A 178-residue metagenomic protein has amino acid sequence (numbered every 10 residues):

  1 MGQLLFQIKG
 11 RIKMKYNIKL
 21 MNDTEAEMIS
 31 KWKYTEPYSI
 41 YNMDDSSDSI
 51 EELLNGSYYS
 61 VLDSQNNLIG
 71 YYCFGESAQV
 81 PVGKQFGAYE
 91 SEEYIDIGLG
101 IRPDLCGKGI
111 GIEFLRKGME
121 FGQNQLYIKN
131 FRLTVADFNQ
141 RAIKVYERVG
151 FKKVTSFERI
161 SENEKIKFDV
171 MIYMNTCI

Functional and structural regions predicted by a protein language model:
G2-K13: Short, Lys/Arg-enriched N-terminal segments with co-localized hydrophobic residues within the first ~10-30 amino acids
K15-I29: A short beta-loop-alpha structural element at the N-terminal edge of CoA-dependent acyl/N-acetyltransferase catalytic
D23, T35-D104, Q125, M174-C177: Acetyl-CoA-dependent GNAT
E92, I128-R132, A136-I143, S156-I178: C-terminal "cap" of GNAT-fold acetyltransferases
G98, G107-G109, T155: Alpha-helical hinge/cap motifs
L105, G109-G118: Conserved acetyl-CoA pyrophosphate-binding loop and the N-cap/start of the following alpha-helix in GNAT-like
Y146, F151: Conserved active-site tyrosine of GNAT-family acetyltransferases
